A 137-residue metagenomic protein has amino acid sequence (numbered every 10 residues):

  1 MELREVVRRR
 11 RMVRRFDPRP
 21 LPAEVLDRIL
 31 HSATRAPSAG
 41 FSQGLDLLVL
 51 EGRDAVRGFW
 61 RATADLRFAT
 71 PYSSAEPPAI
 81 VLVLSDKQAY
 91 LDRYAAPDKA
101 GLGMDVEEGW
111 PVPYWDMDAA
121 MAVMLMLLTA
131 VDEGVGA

Functional and structural regions predicted by a protein language model:
M1-A137: Acidic, surface-exposed loops and disordered segments
